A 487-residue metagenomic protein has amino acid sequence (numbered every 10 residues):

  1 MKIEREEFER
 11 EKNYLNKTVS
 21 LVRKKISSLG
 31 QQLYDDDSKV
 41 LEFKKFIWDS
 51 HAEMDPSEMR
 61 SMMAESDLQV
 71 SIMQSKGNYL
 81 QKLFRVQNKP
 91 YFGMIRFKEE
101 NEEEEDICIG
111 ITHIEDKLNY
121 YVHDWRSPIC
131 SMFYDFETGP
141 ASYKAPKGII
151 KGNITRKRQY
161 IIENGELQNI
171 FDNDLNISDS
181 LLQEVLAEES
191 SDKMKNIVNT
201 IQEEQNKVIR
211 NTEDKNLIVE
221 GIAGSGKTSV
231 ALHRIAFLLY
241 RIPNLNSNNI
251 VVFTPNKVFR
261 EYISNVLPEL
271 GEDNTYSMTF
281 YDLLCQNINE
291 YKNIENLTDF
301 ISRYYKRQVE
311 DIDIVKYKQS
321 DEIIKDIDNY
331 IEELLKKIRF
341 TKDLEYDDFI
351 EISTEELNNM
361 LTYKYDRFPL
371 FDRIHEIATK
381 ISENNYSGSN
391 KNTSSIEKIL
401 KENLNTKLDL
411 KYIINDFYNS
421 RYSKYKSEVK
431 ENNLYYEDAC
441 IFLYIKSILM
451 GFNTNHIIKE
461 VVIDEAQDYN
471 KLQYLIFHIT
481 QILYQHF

Functional and structural regions predicted by a protein language model:
M1-D37, L41, L182-F300: P-loop NTPase Walker
M1-V198, Q202, N206-R210: Extended, charged low-complexity regulatory segments
P90-F92, G165, D214, E322 (+1 more regions): Sequence-level motif detector for i,i+2 pairs with an aromatic at +2
I170-L175, Y474-F487: Metal-dependent catalytic core segments for phosphate chemistry
L239-V462, Q467-I476, Y484: Alpha-helical nucleic-acid-binding subdomain of P-loop helicases immediately C-terminal to the Walker A/P-loop
